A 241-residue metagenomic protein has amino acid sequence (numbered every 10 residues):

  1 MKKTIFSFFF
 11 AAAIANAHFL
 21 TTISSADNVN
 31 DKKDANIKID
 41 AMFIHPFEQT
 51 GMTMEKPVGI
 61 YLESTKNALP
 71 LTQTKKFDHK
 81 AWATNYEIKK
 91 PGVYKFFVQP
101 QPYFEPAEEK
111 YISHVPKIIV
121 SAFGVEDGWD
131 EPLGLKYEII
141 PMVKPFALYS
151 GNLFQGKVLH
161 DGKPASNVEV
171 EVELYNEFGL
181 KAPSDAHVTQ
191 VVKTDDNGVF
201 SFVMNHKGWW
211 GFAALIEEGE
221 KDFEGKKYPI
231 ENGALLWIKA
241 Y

Functional and structural regions predicted by a protein language model:
K3-A13: Sec-dependent N-terminal signal peptides
H18-I37, E108-F154, L159-V168, L174-F178 (+1 more regions): Beta-strand-rich domain onsets/edges
H18-T74, H79: Start-of-domain marker
N36, P91-V93, K207-W209: Extracellular Ig-like/FN3 beta-sandwich strand-entry sites
L62-E63, A68-P70, L174-P183: Short aromatic-acidic-glycine turn motif
K76, A182-N197: Short, acidic Ser/Thr/Gly-rich low-complexity loop/linker segments typical of extracellular and cell-surface proteins
K80-T84, F200-F202: Short strand-edge motifs at loop-to-beta-strand transitions and within beta-strands of extracellular beta-rich domains
Q101-E108, E218-E224: Short acidic/polar inter-strand loop motif in beta-rich domains
